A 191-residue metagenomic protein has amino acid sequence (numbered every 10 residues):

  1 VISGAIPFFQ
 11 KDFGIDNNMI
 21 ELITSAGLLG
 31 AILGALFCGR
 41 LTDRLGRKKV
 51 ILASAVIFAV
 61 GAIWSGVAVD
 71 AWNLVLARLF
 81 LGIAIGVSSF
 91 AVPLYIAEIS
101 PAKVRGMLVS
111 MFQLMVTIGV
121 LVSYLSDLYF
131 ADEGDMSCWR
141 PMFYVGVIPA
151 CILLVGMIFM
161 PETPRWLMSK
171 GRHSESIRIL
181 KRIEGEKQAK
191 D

Functional and structural regions predicted by a protein language model:
V1-A189: Transmembrane-helix signature of 12-pass secondary carriers
